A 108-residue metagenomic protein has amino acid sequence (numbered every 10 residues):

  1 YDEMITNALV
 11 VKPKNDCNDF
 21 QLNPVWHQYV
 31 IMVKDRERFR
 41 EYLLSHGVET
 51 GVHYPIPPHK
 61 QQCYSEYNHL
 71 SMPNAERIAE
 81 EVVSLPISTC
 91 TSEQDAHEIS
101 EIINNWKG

Functional and structural regions predicted by a protein language model:
Y1-G108: PLP-dependent aminotransferase class I/II
